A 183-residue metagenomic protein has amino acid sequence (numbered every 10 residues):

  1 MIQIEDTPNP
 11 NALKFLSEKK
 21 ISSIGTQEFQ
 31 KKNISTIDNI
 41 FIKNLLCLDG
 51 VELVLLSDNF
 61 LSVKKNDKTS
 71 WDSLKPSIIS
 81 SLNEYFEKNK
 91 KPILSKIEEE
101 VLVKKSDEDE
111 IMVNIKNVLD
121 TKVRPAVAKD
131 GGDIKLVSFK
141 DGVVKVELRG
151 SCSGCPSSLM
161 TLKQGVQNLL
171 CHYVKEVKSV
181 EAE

Functional and structural regions predicted by a protein language model:
M1-E183: Domain-level signature for proteins that mediate thiol-based redox and metal-cofactor handling
